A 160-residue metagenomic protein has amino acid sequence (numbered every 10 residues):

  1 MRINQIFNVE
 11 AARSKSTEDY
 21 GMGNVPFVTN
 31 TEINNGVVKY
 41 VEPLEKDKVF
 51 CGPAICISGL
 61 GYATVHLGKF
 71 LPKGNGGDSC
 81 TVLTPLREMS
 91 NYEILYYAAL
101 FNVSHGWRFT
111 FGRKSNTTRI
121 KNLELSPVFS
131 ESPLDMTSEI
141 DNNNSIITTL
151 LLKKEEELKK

Functional and structural regions predicted by a protein language model:
M1-F7, V28, C80, I94-V103: Short, structured motif recognition centered on aromatic/hydrophobic residues
M1-R13, T17-N35, S130-K160: Non-catalytic DNA-recognition/assembly elements of restriction-modification systems
T17, T110-F111: A short, aromatic/hydrophobic, helix- or strand-capping loop or linear motif that either lines the entrance/gate
G23-V28, P53-I55, S79-T81, K121: Structural beta-strand/beta-sheet cores of well-ordered domains, especially the beta-sheet scaffolds that support
Y40-A99: A short beta-sheet element
K73-T81, F111-D135: A short glycine-rich beta-alpha junction/loop motif
W107: Extended, Lys/Arg-rich, non-catalytic nucleic-acid recognition/anchoring regions of very large nucleic-acid-interacting
